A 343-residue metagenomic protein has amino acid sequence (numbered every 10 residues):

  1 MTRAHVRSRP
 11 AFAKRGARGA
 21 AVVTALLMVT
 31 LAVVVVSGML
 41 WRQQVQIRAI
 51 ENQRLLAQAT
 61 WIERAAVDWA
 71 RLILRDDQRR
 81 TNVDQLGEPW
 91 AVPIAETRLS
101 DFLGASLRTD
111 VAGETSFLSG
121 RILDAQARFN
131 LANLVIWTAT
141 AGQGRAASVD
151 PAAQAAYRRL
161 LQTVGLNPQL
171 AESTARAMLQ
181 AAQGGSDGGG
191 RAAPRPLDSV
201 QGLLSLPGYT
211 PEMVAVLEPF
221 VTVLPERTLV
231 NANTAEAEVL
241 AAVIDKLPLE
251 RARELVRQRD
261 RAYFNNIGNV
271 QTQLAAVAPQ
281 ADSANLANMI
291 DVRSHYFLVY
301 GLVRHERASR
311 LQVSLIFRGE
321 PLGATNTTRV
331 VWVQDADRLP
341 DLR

Functional and structural regions predicted by a protein language model:
T2-R7, F12, R18-R343: Compositionally biased linear targeting/interaction segments
